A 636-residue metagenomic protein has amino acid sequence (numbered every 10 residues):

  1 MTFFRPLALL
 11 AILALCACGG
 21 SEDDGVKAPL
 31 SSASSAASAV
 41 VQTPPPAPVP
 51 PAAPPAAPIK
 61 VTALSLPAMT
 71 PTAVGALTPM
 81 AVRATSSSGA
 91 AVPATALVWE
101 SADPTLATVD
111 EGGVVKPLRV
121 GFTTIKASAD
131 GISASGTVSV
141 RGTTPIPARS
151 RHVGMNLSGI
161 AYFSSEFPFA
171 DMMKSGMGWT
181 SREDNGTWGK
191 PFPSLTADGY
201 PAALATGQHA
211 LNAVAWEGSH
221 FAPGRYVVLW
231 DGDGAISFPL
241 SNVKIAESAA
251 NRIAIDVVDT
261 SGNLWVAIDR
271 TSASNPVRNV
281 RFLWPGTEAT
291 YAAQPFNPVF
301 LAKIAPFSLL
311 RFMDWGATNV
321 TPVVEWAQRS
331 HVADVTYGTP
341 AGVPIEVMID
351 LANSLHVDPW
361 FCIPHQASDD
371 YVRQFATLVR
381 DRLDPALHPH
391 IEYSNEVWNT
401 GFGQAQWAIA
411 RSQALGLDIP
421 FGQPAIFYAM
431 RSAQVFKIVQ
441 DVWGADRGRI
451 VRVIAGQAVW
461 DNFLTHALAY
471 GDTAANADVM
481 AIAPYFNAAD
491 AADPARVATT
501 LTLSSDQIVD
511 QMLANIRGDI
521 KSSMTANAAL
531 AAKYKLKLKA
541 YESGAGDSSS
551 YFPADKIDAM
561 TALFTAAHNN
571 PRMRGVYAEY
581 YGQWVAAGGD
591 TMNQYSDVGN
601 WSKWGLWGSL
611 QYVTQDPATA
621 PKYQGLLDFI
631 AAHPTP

Functional and structural regions predicted by a protein language model:
M1-A8: Bacterial N-terminal signal peptides that target proteins for export
A8-L9, A102: Short amphipathic alpha-helical segments that mediate assembly, nucleic-acid/protein binding, or membrane association
L15-A17: C-terminal motif of bacterial Sec signal peptides marking the signal peptidase cleavage site
G19-K27: Bacterial lipoprotein signal-peptidase II cleavage site
S31-S34, P48-P54, G142-Y393, W398-M512 (+3 more regions): Non-catalytic accessory regions flanking glycosidase/transglycosidase catalytic cores in CAZymes
A33, A37-Q42, V49-T144: Extracytoplasmic soluble-region selector
N515-R517: Surface-exposed, interaction-prone regions with an acidic/low-complexity signature
